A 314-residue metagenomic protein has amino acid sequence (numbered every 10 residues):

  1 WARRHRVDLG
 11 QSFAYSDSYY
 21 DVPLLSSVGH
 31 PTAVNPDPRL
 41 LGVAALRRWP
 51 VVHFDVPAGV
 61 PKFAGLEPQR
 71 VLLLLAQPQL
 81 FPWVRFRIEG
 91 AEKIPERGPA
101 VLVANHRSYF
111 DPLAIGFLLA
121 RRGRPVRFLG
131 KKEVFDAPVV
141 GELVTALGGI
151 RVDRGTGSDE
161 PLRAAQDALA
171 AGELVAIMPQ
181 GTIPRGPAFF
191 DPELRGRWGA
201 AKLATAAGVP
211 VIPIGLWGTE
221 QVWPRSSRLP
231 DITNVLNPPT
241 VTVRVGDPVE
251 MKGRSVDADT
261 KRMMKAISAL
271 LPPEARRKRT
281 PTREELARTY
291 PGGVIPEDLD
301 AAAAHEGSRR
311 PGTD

Functional and structural regions predicted by a protein language model:
W1-D8, P95-R97, L169-A171: Glycine-rich phosphate-binding loop signature in dinucleotide/nucleotide-binding domains
W1-L74, P78: C-terminal cap/substrate-recognition subdomain and adjoining C-terminal extension of metal-dependent phosphatase-like
S12, G98-A104, E173-P179: Generic beta-sheet signal
P23-L24, V43, L118, L143 (+2 more regions): Hydrophobic/aromatic ligand-binding patch that stacks against planar heteroaromatic rings of cofactors or nucleotides
F63-G90, A114, R121, P138-L147: A transmembrane-helix-recognition feature enriched in membrane-embedded lipid enzymes and envelope glyco-/phospholipid
P68, L75, P161-D314: Non-catalytic C-terminal accessory region of glycerolipid acyltransferases and related lyso-lipid remodeling enzymes
E96-T156: Catalytic core of membrane glycerolipid acyltransferases/transacylases, capturing the structured, soluble-facing
